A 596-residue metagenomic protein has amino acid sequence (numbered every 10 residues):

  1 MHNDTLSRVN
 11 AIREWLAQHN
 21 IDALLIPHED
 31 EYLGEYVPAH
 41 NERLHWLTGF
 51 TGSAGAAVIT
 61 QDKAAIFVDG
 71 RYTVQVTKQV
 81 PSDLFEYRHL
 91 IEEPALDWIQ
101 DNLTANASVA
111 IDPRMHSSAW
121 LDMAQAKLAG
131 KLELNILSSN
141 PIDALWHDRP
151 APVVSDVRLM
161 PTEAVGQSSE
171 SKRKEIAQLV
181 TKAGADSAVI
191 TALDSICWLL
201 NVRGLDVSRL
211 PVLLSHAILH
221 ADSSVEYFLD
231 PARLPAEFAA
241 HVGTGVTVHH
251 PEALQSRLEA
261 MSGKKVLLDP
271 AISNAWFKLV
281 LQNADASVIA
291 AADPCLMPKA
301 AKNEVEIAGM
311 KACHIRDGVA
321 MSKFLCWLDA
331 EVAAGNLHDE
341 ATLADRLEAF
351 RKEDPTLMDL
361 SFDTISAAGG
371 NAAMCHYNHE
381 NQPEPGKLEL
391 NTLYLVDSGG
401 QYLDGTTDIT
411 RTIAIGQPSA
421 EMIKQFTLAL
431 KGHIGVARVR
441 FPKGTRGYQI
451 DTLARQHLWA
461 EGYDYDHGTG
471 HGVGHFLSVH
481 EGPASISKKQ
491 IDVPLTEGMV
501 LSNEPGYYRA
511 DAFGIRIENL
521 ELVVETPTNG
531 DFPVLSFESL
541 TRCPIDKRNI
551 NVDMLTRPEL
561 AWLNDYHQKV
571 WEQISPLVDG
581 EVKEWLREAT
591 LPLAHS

Functional and structural regions predicted by a protein language model:
M1-S596: Active-site neighborhoods and metal-handling regions in enzymes and metal-associated proteins
